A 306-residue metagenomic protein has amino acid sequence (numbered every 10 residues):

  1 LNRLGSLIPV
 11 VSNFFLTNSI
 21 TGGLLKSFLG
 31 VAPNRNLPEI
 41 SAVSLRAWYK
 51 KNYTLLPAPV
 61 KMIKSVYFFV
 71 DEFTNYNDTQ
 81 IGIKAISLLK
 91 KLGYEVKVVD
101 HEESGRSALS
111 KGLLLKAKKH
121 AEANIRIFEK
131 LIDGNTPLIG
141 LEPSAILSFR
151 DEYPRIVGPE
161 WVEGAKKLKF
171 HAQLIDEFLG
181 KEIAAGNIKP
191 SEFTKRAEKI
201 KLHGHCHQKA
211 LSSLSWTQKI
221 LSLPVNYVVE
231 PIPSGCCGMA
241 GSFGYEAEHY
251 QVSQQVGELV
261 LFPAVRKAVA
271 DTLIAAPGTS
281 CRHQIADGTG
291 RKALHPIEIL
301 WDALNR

Functional and structural regions predicted by a protein language model:
L1-R306: Iron-sulfur cluster-binding electron-transfer modules in prokaryotic oxidoreductases
